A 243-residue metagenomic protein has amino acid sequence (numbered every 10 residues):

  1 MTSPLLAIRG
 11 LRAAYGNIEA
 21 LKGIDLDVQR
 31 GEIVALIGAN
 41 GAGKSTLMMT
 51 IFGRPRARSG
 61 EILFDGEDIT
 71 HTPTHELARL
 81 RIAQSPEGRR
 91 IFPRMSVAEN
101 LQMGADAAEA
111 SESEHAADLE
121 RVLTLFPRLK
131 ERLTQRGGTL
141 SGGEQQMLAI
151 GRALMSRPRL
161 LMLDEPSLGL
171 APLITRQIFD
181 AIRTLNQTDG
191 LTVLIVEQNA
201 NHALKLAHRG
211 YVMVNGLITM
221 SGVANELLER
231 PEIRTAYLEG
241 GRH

Functional and structural regions predicted by a protein language model:
T2-H243: Glycine-rich phosphate-binding loops of nucleotide-dependent enzymes
